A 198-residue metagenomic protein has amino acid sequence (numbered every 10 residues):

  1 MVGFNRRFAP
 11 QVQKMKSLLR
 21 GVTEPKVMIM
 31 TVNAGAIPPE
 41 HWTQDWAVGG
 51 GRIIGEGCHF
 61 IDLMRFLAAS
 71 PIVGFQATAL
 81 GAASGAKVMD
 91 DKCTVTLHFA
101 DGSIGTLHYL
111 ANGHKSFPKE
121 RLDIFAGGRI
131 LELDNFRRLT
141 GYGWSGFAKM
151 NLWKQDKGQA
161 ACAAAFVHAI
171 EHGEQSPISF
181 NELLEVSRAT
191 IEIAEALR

Functional and structural regions predicted by a protein language model:
M1-F4: Beta-strand-loop-alpha-helix segment that lines the small-molecule cofactor/substrate pocket of alpha/beta enzymes
R6-A86: Predominantly a Rossmann-like dinucleotide-binding segment in NAD(P)-dependent oxidoreductases
R7, N112, E185: Glycine-/small-residue-rich active-site loops that bind phosphorylated ligands and cofactors
V12-K14, P39-T43, K87-D90, K119-E120 (+2 more regions): Short aromatic-enriched loop/helix-cap "lid" or pocket-rim segments at secondary-structure transitions that line
K14, A100, A165-R198: C-terminal helix-rich "cap/oligomerization" subdomain common to oxidoreductases
G55, I61-R138, A163-E174: Contiguous beta-strand/loop segments that form the cofactor/metal-binding neighborhood of enzyme cores
S116-R121, Y142-W153: A short, polar/proline- and glycine-enriched secondary-structure boundary/capping micro-motif
L152-A164: Active-site loop of classical SDR/Rossmann-like NAD(P)-dependent oxidoreductases, centered on the catalytic Tyr-X3-Lys
